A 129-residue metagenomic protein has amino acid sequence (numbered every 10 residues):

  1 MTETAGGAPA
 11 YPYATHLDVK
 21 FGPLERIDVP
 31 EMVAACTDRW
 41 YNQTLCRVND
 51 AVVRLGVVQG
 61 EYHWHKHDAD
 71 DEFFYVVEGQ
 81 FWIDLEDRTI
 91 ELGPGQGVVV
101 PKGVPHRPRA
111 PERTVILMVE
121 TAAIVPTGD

Functional and structural regions predicted by a protein language model:
M1-R54: A short, N-terminal "cap"/entry segment at the start of jelly-roll beta-barrel domains of the cupin/DSBH fold
D38-R39, V52-D68: Conserved short histidine dyad/triad with adjacent acidic residue
N49, D84-R88, P111: Short strand-coil-strand connectors
N49, V77-E78, G93-P94, E112 (+1 more regions): A cytosolic small-molecule/anion-sensing beta-strand core signal
V57-Q59, H67-D84, V119: Short, conserved beta-strand element in jelly-roll/cupin
E86-K102: Short acidic-glycine-tyrosine-enriched beta hairpin
K102-D129: Ligand-binding loop in jelly-roll beta-barrel domains
